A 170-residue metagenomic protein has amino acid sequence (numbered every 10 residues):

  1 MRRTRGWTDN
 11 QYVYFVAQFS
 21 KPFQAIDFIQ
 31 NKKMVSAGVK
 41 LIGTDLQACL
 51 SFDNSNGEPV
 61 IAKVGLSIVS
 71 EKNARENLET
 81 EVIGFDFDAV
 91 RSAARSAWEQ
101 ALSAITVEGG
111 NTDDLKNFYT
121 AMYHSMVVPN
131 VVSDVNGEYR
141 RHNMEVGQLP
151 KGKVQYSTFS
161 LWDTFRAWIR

Functional and structural regions predicted by a protein language model:
M1-Y156: Beta-sandwich/jelly-roll carbohydrate-recognition scaffolds of carbohydrate-active enzymes
S157-R170: Aromatic-rich carbohydrate-recognition surfaces in CAZymes
